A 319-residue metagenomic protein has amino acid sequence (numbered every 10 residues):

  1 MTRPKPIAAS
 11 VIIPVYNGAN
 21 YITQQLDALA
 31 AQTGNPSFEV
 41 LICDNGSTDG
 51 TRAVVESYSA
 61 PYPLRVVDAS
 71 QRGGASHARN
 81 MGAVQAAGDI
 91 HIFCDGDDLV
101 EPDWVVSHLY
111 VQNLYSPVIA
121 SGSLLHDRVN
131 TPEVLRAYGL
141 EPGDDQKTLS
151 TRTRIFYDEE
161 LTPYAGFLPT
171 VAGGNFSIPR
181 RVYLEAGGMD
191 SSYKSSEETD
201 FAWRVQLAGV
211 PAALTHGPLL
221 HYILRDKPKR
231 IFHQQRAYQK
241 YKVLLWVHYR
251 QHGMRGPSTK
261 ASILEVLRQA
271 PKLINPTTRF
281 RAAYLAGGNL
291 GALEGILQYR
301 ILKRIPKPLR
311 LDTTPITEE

Functional and structural regions predicted by a protein language model:
G18-A31: Short, well-formed alpha-helical segments that are part of the catalytic scaffolds of diverse glycosyltransferases
A28, D44-A53, Q71, D98: A conserved acidic beta->alpha catalytic loop
A69-A86: Glycine-rich, basic loop-to-helix element that forms the pyrophosphate-binding segment of sugar-nucleotide handling
H91: Short aromatic/hydrophobic "clamp" motif used to bind/position activated sugar donors
D103-D144: Conserved donor NDP-sugar-binding/catalytic core segment of glycosyltransferases
L140-L168: Short, flexible, basic/aromatic active-site loop/helix in glycosyltransferases
S195-F201: Acidic donor-binding loop at a coil-to-helix junction in glycosyltransferase catalytic cores that engages
R236-Y241, M254-E319: Non-catalytic, C-terminal membrane-associated alpha-helical segments of glycosyltransferases
